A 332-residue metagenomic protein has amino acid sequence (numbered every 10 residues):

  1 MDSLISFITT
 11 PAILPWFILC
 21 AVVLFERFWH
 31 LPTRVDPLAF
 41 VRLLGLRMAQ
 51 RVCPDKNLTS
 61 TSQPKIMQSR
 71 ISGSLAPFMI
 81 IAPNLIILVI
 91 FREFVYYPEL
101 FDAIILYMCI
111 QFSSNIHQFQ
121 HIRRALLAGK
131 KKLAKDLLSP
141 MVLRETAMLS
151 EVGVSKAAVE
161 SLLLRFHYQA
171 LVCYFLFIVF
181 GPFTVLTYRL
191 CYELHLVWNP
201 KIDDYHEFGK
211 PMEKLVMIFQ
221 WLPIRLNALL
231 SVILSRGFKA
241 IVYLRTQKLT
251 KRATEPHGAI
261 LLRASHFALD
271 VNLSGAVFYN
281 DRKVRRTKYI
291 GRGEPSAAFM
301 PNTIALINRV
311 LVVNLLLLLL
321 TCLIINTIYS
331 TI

Functional and structural regions predicted by a protein language model:
M1-I332: Hydrophobic N-terminal alpha-helices or hydrophobic patches in metabolic proteins across all domains of life
